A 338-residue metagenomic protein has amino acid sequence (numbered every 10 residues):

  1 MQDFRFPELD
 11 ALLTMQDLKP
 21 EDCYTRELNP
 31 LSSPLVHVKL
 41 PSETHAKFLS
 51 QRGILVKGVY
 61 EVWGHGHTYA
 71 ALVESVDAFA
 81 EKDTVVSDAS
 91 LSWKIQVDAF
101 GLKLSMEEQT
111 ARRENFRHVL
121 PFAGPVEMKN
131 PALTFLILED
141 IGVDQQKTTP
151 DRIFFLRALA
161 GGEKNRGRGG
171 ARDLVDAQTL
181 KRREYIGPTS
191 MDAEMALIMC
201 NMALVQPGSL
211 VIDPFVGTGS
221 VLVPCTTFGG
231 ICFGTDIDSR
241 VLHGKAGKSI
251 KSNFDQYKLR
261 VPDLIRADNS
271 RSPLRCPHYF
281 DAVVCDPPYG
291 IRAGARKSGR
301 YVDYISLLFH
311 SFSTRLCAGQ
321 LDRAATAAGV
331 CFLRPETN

Functional and structural regions predicted by a protein language model:
M1-Q51, L55, F100-G101, M128-A132 (+1 more regions): Class I S-adenosyl-L-methionine-dependent methyltransferase catalytic core
F4, K82-D144, I153: A short N-terminal interaction module
L12, A71-K82, N115-V119, N253: Residues that form generic nucleotide/phosphate-binding pockets
T44-A46, G66-E81, G101: Conserved structural scaffold segments of CAZyme catalytic domains across common CAZy folds
I54-L72: Conserved short beta-strand edge segments in small beta-sheet-based binding/regulatory domains
V76-S87, S272-H278: Short amphipathic alpha-helix with an adjacent loop that forms part of the alpha/beta core around
